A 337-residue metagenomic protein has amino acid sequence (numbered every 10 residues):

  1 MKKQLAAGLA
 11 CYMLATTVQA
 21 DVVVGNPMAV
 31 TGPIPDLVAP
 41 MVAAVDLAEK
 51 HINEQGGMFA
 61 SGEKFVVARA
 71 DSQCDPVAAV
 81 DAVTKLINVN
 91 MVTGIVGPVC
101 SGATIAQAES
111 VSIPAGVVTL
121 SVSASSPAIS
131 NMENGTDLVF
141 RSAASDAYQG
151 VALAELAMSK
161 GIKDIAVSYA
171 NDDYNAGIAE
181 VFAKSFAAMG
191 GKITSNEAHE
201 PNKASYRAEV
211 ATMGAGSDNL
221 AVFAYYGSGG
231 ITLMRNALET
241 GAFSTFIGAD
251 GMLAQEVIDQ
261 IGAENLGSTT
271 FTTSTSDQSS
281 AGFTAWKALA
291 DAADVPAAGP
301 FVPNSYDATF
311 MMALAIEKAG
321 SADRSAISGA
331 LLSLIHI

Functional and structural regions predicted by a protein language model:
Q4-G8, A20-H336: Extracytosolic ligand-binding ectodomains
M13-Q19: N-terminal signal peptide c-region/cleavage motif recognized by signal peptidases
